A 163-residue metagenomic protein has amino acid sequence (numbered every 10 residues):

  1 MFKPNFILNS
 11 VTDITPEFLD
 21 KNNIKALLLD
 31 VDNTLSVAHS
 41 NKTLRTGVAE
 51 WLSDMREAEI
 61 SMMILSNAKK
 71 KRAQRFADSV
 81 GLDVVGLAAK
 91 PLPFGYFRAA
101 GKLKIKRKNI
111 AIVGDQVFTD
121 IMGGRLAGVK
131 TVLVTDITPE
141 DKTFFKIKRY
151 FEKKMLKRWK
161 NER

Functional and structural regions predicted by a protein language model:
M1-L29, S36, N41-R163: Asp-based, Mg2+/Mn2+-dependent phosphohydrolase catalytic module
